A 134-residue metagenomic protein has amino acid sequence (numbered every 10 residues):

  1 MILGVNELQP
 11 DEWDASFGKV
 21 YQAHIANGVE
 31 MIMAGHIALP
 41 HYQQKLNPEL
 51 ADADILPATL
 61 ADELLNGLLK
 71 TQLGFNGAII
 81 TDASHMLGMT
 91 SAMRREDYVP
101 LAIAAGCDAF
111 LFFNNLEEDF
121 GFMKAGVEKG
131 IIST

Functional and structural regions predicted by a protein language model:
M1-A125, K129-S133: Second-shell residues forming the walls of enzyme active-site clefts
